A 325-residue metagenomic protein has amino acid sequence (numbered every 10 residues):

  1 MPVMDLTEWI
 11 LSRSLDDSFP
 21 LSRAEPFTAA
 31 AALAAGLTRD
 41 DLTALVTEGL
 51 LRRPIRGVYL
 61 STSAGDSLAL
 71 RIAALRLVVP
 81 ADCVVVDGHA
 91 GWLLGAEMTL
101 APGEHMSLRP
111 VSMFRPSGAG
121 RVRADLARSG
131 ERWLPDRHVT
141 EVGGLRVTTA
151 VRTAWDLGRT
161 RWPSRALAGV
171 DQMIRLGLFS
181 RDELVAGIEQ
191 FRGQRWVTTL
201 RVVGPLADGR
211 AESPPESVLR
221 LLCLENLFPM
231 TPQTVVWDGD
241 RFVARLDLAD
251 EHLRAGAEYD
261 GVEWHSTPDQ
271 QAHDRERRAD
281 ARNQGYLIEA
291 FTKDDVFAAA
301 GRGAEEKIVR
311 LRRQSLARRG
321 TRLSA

Functional and structural regions predicted by a protein language model:
M1-R195, R313-A325: Short gly/ser-rich loop at a beta-strand->alpha-helix junction or flexible surface loop bordering the NTP-binding
P2-D5, W9-L11, I174-A325: Surface segments flanking catalytic/ligand-binding clefts of nucleic-acid enzymes
